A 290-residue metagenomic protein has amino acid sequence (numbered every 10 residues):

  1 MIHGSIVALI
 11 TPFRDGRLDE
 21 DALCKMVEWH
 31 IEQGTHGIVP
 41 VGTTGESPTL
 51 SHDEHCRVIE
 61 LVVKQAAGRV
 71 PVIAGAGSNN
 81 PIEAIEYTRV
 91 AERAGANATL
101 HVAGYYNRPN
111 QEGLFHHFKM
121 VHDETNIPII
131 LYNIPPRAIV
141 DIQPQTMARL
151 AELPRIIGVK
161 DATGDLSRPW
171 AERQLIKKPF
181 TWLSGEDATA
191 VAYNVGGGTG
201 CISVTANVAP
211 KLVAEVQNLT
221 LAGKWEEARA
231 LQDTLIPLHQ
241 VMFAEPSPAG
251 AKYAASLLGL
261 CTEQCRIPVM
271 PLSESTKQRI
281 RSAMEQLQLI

Functional and structural regions predicted by a protein language model:
M1-P12, Q33-T35, T44, V195 (+1 more regions): C-terminal alpha-helical cap/extension of soluble enzyme domains
M1-V7, T11-I139: Active-site beta->alpha loop and helix N-cap motifs at the rims of alpha/beta catalytic domains
I6, T44-S47, G77-N79, Y106 (+5 more regions): Gly/Ser/Thr-rich beta-alpha loop segments that engage phosphate groups in nucleotides
E20, H52, P144, A222-W225 (+1 more regions): Alpha-helix N-capping/helix-start residues
L23, H55, I59, A84 (+7 more regions): A general structural signal for well-ordered alpha-helical segments in protein cores
C24-V27, P144, K277-M284: Short, amphipathic alpha-helical "lid/cap" segments that border enzyme active or binding sites
D123-E124, P135-F243: Catalytic alpha/beta core domains of metabolic enzymes, predominantly
